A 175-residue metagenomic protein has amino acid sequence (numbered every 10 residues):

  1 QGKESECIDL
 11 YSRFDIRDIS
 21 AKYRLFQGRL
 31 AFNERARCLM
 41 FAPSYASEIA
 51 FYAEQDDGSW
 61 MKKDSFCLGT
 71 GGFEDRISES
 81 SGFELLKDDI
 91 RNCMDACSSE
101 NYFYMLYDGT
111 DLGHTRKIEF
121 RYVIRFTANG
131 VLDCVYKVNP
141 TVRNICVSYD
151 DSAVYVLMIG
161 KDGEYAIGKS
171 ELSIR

Functional and structural regions predicted by a protein language model:
Q1-G2, I118-V131, K169-I174: Beta-propeller blade signature
K3-L25, S59-D88, P140: Surface-exposed loop and turn segments in beta-propeller and other repeat-based domains that flank or scaffold
K22-R37, A42, D88-S99, C146-D150: Structural signature of eukaryotic scaffold interfaces centered on beta-propeller domains
Y45-E48, T110-G113, G160-E164: Short glycine/acidic-enriched loop and turn motifs that connect beta-strands
Y52-G69, S170-R175: Short loop/turn segments immediately following beta-strands, especially the blade-tip and inter-blade linker loops
L85-F126: Loop/turn-rich, solvent-exposed surfaces of beta-rich toroidal or solenoidal domains
C146-R175: Blade-level signature of beta-propeller repeat domains, shared across WD40, Kelch, NHL, RCC1 and BNR/Asp-box propellers
